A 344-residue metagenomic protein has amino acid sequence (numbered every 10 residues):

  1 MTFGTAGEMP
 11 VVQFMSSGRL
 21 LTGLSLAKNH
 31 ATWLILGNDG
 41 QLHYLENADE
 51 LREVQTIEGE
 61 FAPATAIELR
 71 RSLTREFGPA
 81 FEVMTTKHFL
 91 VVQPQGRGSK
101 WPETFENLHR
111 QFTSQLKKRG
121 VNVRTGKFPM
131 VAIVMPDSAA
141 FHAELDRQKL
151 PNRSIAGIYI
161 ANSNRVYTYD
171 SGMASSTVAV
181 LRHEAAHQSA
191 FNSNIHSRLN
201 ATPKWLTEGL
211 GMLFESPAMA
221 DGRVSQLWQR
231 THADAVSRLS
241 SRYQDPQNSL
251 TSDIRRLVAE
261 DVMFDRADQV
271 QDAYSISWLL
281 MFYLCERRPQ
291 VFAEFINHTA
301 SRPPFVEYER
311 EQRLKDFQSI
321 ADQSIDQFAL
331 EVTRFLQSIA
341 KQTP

Functional and structural regions predicted by a protein language model:
M1-R119, L145, S240: Compositionally biased alpha-helical segments
G7-M9, P129, S277-W278: Short, surface-exposed beta-edge/turn micro-motifs
T32, V131, L210: Conserved beta-strand and immediately adjacent loop positions that scaffold enzyme active sites
N38-L45, G59, F128-P136, Q244-S252 (+1 more regions): Short, exposed beta-strand "edge-strand" segments with a Pro/Gly-rich flavor and a Y/T-containing core
E60-T85, D137-P151, H183-F191, D234-S241 (+1 more regions): A broadly tuned preference for mixed-charge, low-complexity surface segments
G78-P203, F214, P304-D316: Juxtacatalytic substrate-recognition/specificity segment
R153-T168, S176, R198-P344: Acidic/His/Gly-enriched intrinsically disordered linker/tail segments that often contain short helix/coil "MoRF-like"
